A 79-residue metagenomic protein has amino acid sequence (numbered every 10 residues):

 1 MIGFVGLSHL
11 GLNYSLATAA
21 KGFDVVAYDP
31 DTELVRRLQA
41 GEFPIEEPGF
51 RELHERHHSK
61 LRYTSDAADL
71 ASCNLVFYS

Functional and structural regions predicted by a protein language model:
M1-S79: Structural/interface elements that position substrates and couple domains in central-metabolism enzymes
